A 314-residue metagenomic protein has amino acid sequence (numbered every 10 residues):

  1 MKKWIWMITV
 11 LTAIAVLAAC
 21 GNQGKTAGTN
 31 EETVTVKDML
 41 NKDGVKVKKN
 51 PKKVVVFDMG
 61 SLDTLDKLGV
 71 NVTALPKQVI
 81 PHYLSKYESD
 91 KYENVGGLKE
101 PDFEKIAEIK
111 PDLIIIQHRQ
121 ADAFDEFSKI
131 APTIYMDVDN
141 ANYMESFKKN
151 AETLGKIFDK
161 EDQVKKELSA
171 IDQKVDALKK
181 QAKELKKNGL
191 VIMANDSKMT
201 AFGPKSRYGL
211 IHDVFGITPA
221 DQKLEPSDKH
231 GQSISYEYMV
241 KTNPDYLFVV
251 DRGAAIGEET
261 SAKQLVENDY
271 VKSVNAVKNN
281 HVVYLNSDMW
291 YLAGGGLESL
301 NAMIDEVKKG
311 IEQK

Functional and structural regions predicted by a protein language model:
K3-W6, A19-G60, D162-L190, G257-E258 (+3 more regions): Bacterial Sec-exported substrate-binding components of ABC uptake systems
I8-V16: Bacterial N-terminal signal peptides
D38-K42, V95-D102, P226-S235: Short helix-initiation/N-cap motifs at beta->coil->alpha
D58-K105: A short, structured surface patch at a secondary-structure boundary
I80-S85, G203-G231, S287: Alpha-helical, coiled-coil/dimerization segments enriched in small aliphatic residues
K110-I116, P132, M239, N243-L247: Proline-aspartate-enriched helix->loop->beta-strand connector
A131-D196, H281, A293-K314: Extracytoplasmic substrate-binding proteins
D245-K314: Structured C-terminal subdomain patch of bacterial secreted/periplasmic proteins
